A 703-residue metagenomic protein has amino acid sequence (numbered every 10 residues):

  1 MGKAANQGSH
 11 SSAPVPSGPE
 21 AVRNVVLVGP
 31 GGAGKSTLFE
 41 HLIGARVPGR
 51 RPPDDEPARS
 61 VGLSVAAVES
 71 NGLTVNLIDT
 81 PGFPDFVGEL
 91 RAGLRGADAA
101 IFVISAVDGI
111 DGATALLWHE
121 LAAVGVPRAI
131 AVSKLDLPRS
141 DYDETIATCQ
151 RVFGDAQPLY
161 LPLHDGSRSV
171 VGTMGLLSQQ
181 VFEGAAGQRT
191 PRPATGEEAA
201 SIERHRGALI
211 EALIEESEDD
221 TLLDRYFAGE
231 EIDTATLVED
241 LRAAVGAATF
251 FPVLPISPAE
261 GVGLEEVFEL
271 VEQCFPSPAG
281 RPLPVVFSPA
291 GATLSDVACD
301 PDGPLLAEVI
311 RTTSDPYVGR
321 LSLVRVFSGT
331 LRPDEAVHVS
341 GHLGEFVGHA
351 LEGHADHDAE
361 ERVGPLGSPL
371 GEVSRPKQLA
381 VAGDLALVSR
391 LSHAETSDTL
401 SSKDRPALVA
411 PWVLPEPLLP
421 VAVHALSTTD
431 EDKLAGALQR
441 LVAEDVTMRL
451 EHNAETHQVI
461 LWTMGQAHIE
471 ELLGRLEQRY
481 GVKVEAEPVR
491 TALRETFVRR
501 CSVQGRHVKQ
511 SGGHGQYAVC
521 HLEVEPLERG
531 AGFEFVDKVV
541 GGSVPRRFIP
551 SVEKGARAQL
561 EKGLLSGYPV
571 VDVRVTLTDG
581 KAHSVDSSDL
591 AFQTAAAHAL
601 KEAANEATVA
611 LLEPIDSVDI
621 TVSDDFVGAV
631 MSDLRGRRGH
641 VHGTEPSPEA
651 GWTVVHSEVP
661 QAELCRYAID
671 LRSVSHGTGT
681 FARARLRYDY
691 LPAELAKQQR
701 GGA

Functional and structural regions predicted by a protein language model:
M1-A703: Structural and coupling elements of P-loop NTPases
